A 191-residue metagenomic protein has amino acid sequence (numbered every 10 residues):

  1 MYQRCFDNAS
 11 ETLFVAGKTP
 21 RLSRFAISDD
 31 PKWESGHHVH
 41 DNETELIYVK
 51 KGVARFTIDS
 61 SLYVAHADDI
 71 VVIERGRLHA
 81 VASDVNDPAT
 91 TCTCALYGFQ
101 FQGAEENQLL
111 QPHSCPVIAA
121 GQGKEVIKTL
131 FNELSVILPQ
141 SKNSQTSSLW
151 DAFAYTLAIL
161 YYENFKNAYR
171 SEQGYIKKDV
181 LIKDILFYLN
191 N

Functional and structural regions predicted by a protein language model:
M1-V64, V85: Generic protein-terminus/edge-of-domain signal
E43, A67, P88-T90, S147: A structure-centric signal for secondary-structure junctions around beta-strands
S60-R75: Short acidic-glycine-tyrosine-enriched beta hairpin
V72, N86-E105: A short hydrophobic beta-strand segment most commonly corresponding to one strand of the jelly-roll/cupin
R77-A80: Short, charged beta-turn/beta-strand-edge "cap" motif at the junction between a beta-strand and an adjacent loop
E106-N132: Aromatic/histidine-rich interaction motifs
P116-Q122, P139-W150, A158-N191: Short, Lys/Arg-enriched, Trp-marked, Pro/Gly-tolerant hinge/linker segments that flank
